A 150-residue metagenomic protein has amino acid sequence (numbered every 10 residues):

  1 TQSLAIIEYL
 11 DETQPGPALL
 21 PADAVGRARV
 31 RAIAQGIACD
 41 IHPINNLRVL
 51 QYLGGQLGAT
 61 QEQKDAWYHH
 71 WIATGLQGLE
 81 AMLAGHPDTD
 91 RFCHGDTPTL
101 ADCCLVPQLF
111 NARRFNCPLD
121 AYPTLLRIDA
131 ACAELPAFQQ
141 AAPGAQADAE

Functional and structural regions predicted by a protein language model:
T1-Q63: GST-like domain detector, emphasizing the conserved glutathione-binding G-site in the N-terminal thioredoxin-like
I7, D11, R31-A34, L76 (+3 more regions): Non-transmembrane alpha-helical segments in soluble domains of secreted/periplasmic/extracellular proteins
G16, A81-H94, A137-A141: Surface-exposed helix-capping loop/turn segments at secondary-structure junctions
L19-R29, Y68, D88-A101: All-alpha amphipathic helical-bundle segments outside canonical DNA-binding/catalytic cores that form hydrophobic
I44, R48, C93-P118, A131-E134 (+1 more regions): GST superfamily/GST-like fold recognition
T60-W71, A121: Residue-level preference for long, well-ordered alpha-helices that form the structural scaffold of enzyme catalytic
A66-G85: Amphipathic alpha-helical packing segments from all-alpha helical-bundle domains
A121-E150: Long hydrophobic alpha-helical segments typical of transmembrane helices together with their membrane-interfacial
